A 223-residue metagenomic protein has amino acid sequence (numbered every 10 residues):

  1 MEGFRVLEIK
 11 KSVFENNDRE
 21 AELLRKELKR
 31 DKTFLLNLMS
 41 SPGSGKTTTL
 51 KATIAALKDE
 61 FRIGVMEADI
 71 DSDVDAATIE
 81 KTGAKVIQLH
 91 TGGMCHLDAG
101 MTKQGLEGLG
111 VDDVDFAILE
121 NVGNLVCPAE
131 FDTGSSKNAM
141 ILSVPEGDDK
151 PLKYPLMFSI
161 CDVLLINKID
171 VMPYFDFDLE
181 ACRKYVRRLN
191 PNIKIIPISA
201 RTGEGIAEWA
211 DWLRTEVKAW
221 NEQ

Functional and structural regions predicted by a protein language model:
G3-K26, R30-M39, S44, T48 (+3 more regions): Nucleotide-state-sensitive switch-loop elements of NTP-binding domains
T49, D98, K150-K153, D178 (+1 more regions): Residues at alpha-helix caps and immediate loop-helix transition turns in enzyme cores, especially N- and C-cap
T53, G83-K85, A99, S136 (+6 more regions): Residue-level signature of transmembrane alpha-helix interfaces in integral membrane proteins
D69, N167, S199: Active-site glycine-centered loops adjacent to acidic/histidine catalytic or metal-binding residues that shape
H90, L142, S199: Residues at the C-termini of beta-strands that transition into short coil/loop
P128-S135, V144-N192: Conserved C-terminal guanine-recognition region of P-loop GTPase G domains, centered on the G4
M172-Q223: Canonical P-loop GTPase G-domain recognition
